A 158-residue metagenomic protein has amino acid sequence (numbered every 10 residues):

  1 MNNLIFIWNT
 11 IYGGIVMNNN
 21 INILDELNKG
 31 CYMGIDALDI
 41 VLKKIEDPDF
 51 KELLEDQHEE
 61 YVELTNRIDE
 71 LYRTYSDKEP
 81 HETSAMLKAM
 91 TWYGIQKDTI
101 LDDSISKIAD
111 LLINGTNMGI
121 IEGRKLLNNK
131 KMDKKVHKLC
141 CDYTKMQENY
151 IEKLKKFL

Functional and structural regions predicted by a protein language model:
M1-V16: Short, Lys/Arg-enriched N-terminal segments with co-localized hydrophobic residues within the first ~10-30 amino acids
M17-I45, K107-K131: Alpha-helical bundle segments that constitute or directly flank the non-heme di-iron/ferroxidase center
N19, L53-E63, Y93-Q96, L101: Long, non-catalytic architectural segments outside compact domain cores
D25, K51-E59, T83, L87 (+2 more regions): Short, charged, amphipathic alpha-helical segments
I35, T65, D69-Y72, Y93 (+4 more regions): A structural signal for well-ordered alpha-helices, especially hydrophobic packing surfaces of coiled-coils
P48-K78: Acidic (E/D-rich), amphipathic helical modules within compact regulatory domains
N66, E70-M118: Carboxylate-rich helix-loop segments that flank metal/cofactor sites and access channels in metalloenzymes
